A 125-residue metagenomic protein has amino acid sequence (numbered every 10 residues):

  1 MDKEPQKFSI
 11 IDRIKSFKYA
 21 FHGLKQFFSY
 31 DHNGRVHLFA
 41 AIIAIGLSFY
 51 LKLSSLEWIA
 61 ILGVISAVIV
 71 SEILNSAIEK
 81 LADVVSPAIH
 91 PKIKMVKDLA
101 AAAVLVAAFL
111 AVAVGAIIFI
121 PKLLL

Functional and structural regions predicted by a protein language model:
M1-A77, I89, K97, A101-L125: Hydrophobic alpha-helical transmembrane segments
S76-V84: Juxtamembrane interface at the ends
D83-M95: Amphipathic, cytosolic membrane-interfacial segments at TM-TM junctions
